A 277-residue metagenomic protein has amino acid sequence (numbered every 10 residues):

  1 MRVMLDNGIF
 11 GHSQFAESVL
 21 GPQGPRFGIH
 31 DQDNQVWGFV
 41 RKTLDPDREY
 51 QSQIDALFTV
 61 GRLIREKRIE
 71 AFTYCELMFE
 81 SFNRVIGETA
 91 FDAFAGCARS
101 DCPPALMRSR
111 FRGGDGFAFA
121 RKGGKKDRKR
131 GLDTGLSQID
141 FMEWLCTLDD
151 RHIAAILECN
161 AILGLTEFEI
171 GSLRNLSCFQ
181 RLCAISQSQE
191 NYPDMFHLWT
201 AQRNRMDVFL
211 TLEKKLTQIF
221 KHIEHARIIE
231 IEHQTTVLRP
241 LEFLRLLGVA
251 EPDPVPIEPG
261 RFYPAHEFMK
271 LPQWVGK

Functional and structural regions predicted by a protein language model:
M1-N204, K215-K277: Active-site-proximal, substrate-binding regions of enzyme catalytic domains and RNA-binding/basic surfaces
L212: Conserved residues at the C-terminal ends of beta-strands
